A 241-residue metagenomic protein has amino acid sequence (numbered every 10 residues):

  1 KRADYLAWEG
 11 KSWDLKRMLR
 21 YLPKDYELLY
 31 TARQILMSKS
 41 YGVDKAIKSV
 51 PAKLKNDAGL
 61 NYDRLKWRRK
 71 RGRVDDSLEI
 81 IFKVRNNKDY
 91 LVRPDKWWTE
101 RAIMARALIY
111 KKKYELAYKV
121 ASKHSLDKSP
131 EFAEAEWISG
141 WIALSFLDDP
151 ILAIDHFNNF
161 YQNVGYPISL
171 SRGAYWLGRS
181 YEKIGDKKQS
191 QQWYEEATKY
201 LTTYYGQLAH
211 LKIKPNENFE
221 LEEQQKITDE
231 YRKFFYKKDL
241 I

Functional and structural regions predicted by a protein language model:
K1-I241: Extracytoplasmic and endomembrane cell-envelope/extracellular-matrix remodeling and assembly machinery
